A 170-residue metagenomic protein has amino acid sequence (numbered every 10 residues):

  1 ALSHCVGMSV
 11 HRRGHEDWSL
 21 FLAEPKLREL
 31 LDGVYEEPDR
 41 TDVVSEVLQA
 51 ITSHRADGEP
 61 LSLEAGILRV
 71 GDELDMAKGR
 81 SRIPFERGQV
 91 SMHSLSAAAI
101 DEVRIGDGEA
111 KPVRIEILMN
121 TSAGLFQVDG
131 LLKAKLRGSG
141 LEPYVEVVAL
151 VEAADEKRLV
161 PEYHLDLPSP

Functional and structural regions predicted by a protein language model:
A1-G106: Divalent metal-dependent catalytic cores for phosphoryl transfer on phosphate-bearing substrates
M76-P170: Terminal helices and disordered tails flanking the catalytic cores of nucleotide-processing hydrolases
